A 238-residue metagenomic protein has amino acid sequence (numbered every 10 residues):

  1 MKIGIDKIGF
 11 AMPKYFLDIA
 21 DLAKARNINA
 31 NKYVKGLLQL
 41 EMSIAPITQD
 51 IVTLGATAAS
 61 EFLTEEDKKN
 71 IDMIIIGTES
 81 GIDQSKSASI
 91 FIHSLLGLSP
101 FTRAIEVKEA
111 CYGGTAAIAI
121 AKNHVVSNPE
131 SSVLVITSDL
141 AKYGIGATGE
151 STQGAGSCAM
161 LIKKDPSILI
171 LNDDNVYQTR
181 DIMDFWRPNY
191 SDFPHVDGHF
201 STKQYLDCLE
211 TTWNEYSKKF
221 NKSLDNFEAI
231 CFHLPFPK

Functional and structural regions predicted by a protein language model:
M1-T48, A147-N214, K219: Condensing-enzyme catalytic core mediating Claisen C-C bond formation in acyl metabolism
I5-K7, Y33, F62, I74 (+5 more regions): Buried hydrophobic positions in well-ordered alpha/beta secondary-structure cores of metabolic enzymes
K32-T53, E79-S132, S138: Conserved catalytic cysteine-centered active-site region of acyl-thioester-dependent Claisen-condensing enzymes
A58-D72, E210-E228: Phosphate/pyrophosphate-binding loops at sites that engage ATP/ADP/AMP, CoA/4′-phosphopantetheine, polyphosphate
D72-E79, E106, I230-C231: Short glycine-rich or small-residue beta-strand-to-loop segments that form or flank ligand, phosphate, metal/Fe-S
T102-Y112, A116, G146-E150, P194-S201 (+1 more regions): Cysteine-centered functional microenvironments
V126-A159: Flexible, glycine-rich active-site loops centered on histidine and acidic residues that chelate a metal or position
E228-K238: Accessory "access/gating" subregions that flank catalytic or transport cores
